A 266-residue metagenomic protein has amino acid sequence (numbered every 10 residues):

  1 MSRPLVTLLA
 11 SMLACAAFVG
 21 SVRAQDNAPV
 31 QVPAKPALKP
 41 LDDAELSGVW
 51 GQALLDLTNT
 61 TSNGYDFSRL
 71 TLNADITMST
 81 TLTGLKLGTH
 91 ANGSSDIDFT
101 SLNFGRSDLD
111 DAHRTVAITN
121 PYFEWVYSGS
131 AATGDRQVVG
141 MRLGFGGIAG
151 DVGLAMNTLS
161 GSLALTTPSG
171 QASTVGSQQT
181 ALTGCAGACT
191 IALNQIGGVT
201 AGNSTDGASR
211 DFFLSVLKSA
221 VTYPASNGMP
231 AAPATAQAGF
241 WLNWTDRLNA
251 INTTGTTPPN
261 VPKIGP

Functional and structural regions predicted by a protein language model:
M1-L9: Bacterial N-terminal signal peptides that target proteins for export
L9-A17: Bacterial N-terminal signal peptides
S21-D111, A164-P266: N-terminal secretory leader/proregion of peptide precursors and effectors
L70-A74, T133-G153: Short, hydrophobic/proline-enriched secondary-structure or compact coil segments at domain edges
T77-G84, F145-L165: Short, surface-exposed beta-strand/loop "edge" segments at domain boundaries and coil↔beta transitions
G84-W125, G129, R136, G150-A155: Long, leucine/valine-rich, helix-dominated scaffolding and oligomerization segments
